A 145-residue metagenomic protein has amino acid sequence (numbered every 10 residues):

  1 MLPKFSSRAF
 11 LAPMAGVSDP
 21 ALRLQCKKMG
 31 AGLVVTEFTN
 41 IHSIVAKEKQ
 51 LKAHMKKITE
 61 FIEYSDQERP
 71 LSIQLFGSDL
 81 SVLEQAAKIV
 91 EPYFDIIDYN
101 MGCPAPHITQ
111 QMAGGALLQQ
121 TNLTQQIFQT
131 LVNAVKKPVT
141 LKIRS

Functional and structural regions predicted by a protein language model:
P3-A9: Extreme N-terminal starter segment of soluble prokaryotic enzymes
A9-P13, V34-T36, L71-L75, I97-Y99 (+2 more regions): Hydrophobic faces of well-ordered beta-strands that scaffold small-molecule active sites in alpha/beta enzyme cores
M14-I89: Glycine-rich, positively charged N-terminal anion/phosphate-binding segment
A31, F94-I96, K136: A structural motif
F38-Q50, M101-T121: Glycine-rich, proline-tolerant flexible connector loops at the mouths of alpha/beta enzymes
K56-P70, A116-L141: Alpha-helix-loop-beta-strand connector modules within alpha/beta enzyme cores
G77-L83, N122, I143-S145: Active-site glycine- and acidic-residue-rich loops that bind and position anionic ligands or nucleotide-like cofactors
K88-H107: A contiguous, low-structure linker/loop signature
